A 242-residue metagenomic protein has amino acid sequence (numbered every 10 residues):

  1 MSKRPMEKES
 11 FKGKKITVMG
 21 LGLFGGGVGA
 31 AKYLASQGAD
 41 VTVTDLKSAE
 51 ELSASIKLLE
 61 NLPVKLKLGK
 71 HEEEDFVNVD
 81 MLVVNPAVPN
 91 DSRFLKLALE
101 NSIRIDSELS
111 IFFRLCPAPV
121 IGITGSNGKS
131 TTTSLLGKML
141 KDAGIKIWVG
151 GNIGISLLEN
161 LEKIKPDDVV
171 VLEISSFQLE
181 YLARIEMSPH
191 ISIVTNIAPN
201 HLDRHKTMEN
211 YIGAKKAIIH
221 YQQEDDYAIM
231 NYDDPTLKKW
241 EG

Functional and structural regions predicted by a protein language model:
M1-S107: N-terminal leader/targeting and accessory segments in enzymes
K15-M19, G122, W148, V170: Conserved beta-strand elements of the Class I
G25-A30, K129-L135, I155-L157, I174: Short glycine/serine/threonine-rich phosphate/pyrophosphate-binding segments that cradle anionic phosphate groups
A54-E60, E74-V84, N90-D106, C116-A118 (+5 more regions): Acidic, Mg2+-coordinating active-site environments of NTP-dependent enzymes
E108-G154: Walker A (P-loop) phosphate-binding motif
V169-F177: Switch II (G3) loop of P-loop NTPases
E180-I185: Conserved helix/coil segment N-terminal to the catalytic DExD/H
